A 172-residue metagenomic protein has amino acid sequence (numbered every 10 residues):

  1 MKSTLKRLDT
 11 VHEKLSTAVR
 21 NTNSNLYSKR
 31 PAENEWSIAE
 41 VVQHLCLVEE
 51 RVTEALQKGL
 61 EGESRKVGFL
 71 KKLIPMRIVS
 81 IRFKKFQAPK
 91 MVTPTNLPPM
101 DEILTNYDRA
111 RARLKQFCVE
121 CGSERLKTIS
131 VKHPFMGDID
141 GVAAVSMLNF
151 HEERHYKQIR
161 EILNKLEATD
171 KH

Functional and structural regions predicted by a protein language model:
M1-T4: Absolute protein N-terminus
R7, P75-L126: Acidic/histidine-rich alpha-helical segments that form the ligand environment of transition-metal centers
L8, I38, I103-Y107, V145-L148: Hydrophobic packing residues in well-ordered alpha-helices of helical domains and bundles
L8-L15, V19-L45: Long, hydrophobic N-terminal alpha-helical segment
D9-T10, S24, D108, K127 (+1 more regions): Short hydrophobic/aromatic segments of transmembrane alpha-helices and their interfaces
H12-R20, E49-T53, Q57, R111-G122 (+2 more regions): Structural signal for well-ordered, non-membrane alpha-helices
R30-R77, L126-H172: Short, contiguous alpha-helical
